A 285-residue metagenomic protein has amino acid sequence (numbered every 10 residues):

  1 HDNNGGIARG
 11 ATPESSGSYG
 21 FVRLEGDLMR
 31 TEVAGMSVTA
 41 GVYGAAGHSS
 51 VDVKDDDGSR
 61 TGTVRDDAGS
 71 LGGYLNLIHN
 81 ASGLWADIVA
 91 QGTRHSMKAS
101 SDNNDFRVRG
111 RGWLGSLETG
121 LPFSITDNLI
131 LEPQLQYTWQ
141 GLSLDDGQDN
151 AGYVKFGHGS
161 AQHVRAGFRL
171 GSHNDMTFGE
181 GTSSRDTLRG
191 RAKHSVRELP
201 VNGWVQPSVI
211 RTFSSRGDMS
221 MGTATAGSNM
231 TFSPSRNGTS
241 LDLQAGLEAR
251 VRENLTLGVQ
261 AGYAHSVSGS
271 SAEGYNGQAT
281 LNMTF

Functional and structural regions predicted by a protein language model:
H1-F285: Membrane translocator/pore-forming domains, dominated by Gram-negative outer-membrane beta-barrels
